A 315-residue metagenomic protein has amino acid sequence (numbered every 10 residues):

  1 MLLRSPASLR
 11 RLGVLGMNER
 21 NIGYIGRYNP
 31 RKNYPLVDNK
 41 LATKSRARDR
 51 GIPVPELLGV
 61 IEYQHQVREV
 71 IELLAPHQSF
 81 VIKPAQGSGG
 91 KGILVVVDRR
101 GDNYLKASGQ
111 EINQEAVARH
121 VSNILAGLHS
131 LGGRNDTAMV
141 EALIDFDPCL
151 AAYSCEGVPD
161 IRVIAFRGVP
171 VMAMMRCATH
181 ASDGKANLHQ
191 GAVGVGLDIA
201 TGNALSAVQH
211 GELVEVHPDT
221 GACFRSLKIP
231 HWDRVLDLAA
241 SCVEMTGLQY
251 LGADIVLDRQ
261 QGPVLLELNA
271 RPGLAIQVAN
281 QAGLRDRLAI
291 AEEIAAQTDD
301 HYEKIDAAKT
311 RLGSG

Functional and structural regions predicted by a protein language model:
M1-D49, Y63-V67, R285, E292 (+1 more regions): ATP-binding N-terminal substructure of ATP-dependent carboxylate-amine bond-forming enzymes
G23, Y28, Y34-P159, R167: Active-site nucleotide/adenylate-binding loops and adjacent lid/helix of ATP-dependent enzymes
V81-I82, L94, Y153, D160-C177 (+3 more regions): Beta-strand scaffold of nucleotide-dependent catalytic cores
I93, A181-Q190, A275-N280: A short, polar/proline- and glycine-enriched secondary-structure boundary/capping micro-motif
V97-G101, A165-V169, I199-T201, R259-Q261: Short acidic-glycine loop/turn motifs at beta-strand connectors
G127-E156, H180-D258: A long amphipathic alpha-helix within ATP-dependent nucleotide-binding catalytic cores
G168, T179-A181, N187-H189, G194-N203 (+2 more regions): Active-site "cap" helix and flanking loop/linker of ATP-utilizing ligase/carboxylase catalytic domains
V216-R234, E244, L257-G315: C-terminal active-site "lid" helix and adjoining low-complexity regulatory extension at the edge of ATP-using catalytic
